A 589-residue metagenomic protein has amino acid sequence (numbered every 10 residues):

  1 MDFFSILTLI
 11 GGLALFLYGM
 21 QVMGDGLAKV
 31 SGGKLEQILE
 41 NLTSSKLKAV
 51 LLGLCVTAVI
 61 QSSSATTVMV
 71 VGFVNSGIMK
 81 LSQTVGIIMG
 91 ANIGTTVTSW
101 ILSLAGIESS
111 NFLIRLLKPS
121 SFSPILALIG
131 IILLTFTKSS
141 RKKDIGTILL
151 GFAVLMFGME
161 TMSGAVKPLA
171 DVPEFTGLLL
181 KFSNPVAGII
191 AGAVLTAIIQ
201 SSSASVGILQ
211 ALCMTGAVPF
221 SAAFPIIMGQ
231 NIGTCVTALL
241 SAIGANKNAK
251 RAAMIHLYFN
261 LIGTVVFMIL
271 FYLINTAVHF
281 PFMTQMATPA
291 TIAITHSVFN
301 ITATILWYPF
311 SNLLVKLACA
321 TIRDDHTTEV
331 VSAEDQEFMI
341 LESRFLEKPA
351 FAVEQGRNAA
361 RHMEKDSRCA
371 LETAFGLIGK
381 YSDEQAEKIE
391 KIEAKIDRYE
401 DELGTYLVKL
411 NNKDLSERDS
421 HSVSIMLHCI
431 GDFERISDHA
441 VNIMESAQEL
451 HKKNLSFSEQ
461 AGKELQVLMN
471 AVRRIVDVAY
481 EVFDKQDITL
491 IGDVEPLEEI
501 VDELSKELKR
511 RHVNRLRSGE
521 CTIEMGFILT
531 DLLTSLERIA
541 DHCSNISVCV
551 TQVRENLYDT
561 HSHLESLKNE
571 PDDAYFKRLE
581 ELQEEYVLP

Functional and structural regions predicted by a protein language model:
M1-K46, I145-V194, L212-T215: Helix-loop-helix hairpins and the membrane-proximal interhelical loops of multi-pass alpha-helical transport proteins
M1-L7, S109-S121, F175-L180, S221 (+1 more regions): Interfacial loop-to-helix junctions that mark the boundaries of transmembrane helices in multi-pass membrane
T8-Q21, G53-T57, L126-T137, L150-M162 (+3 more regions): Hydrophobic core segments of alpha-helical transmembrane domains in multi-pass membrane transport and ion-translocation
G24-A28, T57-A65, V166-K167, L195-A204 (+2 more regions): Short helix-coil transition sites and intra-membrane helix breaks within transmembrane domains of multi-pass
G33, Q37, N41, S45 (+14 more regions): Alpha-helical transmembrane segments of multi-pass membrane proteins, especially transporters and channels
V59-T66, V85-L102, P119-L126, L155 (+5 more regions): Membrane-embedded alpha-helical segments of transport systems, primarily multispan ion/solute transporters
M69-A91, S99-S121, M159, T196-G233 (+4 more regions): Membrane-interfacial helix-loop connectors
M79, A105, V218, G244-K250 (+4 more regions): Cytosolic, long alpha-helical scaffolding segments
